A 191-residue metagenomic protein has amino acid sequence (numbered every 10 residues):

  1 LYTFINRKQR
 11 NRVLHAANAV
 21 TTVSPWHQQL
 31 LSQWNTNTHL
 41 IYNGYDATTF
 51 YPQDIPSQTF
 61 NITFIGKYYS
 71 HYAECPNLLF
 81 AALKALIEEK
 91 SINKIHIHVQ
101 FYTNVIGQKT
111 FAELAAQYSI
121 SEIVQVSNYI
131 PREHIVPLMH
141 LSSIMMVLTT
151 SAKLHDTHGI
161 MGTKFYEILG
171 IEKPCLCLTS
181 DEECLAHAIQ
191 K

Functional and structural regions predicted by a protein language model:
Y2-A19: Membrane-proximal helix-turn-helix segments that form the acceptor-binding/catalytic region of lipid-linked
R12-H15, E113, P131-S142, G170: Short acidic alpha-helix that forms the nucleotide-activated donor recognition element in Leloir-type transferases
N18, M139-H158: Acidic donor-binding loop of glycosyltransferase active sites
W26, G44, P56: Carbohydrate-associated surface elements
Y42-Y51: Short beta-strand->alpha-helix junction loop in the catalytic core of nucleotide-activated group-transfer enzymes
D54-P76, F80-A81: Conserved donor-binding/catalytic core segment of Leloir-type glycosyltransferases
H96, Q100-T103, Q108-V136: Nucleotide-activated donor-binding/catalytic signature segment of Leloir-type glycosyltransferases, i.e., the conserved
V136, H158-G170, A186-H187: Short alpha-helical segment that forms part of, or immediately flanks, the ligand-binding pocket in carbohydrate-active
